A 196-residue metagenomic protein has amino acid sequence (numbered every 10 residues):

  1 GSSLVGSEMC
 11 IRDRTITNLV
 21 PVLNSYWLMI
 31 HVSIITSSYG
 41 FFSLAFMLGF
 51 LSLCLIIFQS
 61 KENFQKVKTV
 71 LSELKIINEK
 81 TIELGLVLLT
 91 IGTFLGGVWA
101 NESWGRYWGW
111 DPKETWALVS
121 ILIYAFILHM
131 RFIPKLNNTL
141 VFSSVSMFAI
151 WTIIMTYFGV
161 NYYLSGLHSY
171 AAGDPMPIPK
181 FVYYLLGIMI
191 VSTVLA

Functional and structural regions predicted by a protein language model:
G1-G6, C10-I11: Single conserved hydrophobic/aromatic residue that forms the stacking wall/gate of nucleotide- or nucleobase-binding
S7-E8, I30, T115-I121, L136 (+3 more regions): Contiguous transmembrane helix-bundle modules in multi-pass membrane proteins
R12-T36, V70, G96-P112, N161-Y184: Membrane-interface interhelical loops and short amphipathic "cap" helices that link adjacent transmembrane segments
I34-S52, A117-M130, F181-A196: Hydrophobic cores of alpha-helical transmembrane segments in multi-pass inner/ER membrane proteins, independent
L53-T69: Conserved, charged catalytic cores of large soluble enzymes
F64-I91, T139-Y157: Interfacial and helix-entry/exit segments of alpha-helical transmembrane bundles in multi-pass inner-membrane proteins
K66, W104-Y107, L128-V141: Alpha-helical transmembrane segments
